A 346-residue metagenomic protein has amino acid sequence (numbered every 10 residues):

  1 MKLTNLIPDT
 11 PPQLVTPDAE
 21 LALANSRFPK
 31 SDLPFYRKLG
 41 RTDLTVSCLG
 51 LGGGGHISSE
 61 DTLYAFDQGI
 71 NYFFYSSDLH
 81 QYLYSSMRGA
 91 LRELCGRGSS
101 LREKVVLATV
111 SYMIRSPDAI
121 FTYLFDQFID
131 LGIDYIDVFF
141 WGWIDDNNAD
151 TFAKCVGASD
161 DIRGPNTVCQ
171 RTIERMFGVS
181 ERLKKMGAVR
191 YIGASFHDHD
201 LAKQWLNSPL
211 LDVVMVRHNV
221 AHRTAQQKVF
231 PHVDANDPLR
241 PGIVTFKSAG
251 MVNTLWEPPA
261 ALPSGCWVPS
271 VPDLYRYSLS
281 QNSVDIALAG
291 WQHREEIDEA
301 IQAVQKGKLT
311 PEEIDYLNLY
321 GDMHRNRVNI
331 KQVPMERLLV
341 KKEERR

Functional and structural regions predicted by a protein language model:
M1-V105, V179: N-terminal binding-site loop/beta-alpha segment at the start of enzyme catalytic domains that lines or forms
K2-D9, L39, C48, L63-F74 (+4 more regions): Structured C-terminal cap/extension of enzyme domains
S47-G53, F73-Y75, V105-V110, I136-W141 (+4 more regions): Hydrophobic faces of well-ordered beta-strands that scaffold small-molecule active sites in alpha/beta enzyme cores
S47-S59, A108-A119, P258-V268: Active-site mouth loops of central-metabolism enzymes
G54, D78, V110-I114, W141-I144 (+5 more regions): Active-site beta-loop-alpha junctions enriched in small/polar residues
G54-E60, S76-M87, M113-I120, N147 (+1 more regions): Acidic-and-aromatic substrate-binding clefts and catalytic sites of carbohydrate-active enzymes
L79, G96-A119, G142-D145: Structural motif corresponding to the early beta-alpha repeats
D118-V220, T224-K228, V244: Glycine/proline-rich, positively charged, aromatic-decorated active-site loop/lid region on the catalytic face
